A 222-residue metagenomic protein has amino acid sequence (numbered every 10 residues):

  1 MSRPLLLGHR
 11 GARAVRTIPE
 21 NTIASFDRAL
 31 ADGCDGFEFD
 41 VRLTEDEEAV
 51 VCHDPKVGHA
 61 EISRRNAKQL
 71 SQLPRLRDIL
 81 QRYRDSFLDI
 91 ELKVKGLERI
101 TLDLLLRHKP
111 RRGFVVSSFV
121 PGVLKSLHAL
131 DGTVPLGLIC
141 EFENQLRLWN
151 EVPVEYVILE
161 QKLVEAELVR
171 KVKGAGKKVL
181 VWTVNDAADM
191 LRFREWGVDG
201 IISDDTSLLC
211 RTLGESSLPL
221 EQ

Functional and structural regions predicted by a protein language model:
M1-Q222: Phosphate-group recognition and catalysis centered on beta-loop-alpha active-site segments
